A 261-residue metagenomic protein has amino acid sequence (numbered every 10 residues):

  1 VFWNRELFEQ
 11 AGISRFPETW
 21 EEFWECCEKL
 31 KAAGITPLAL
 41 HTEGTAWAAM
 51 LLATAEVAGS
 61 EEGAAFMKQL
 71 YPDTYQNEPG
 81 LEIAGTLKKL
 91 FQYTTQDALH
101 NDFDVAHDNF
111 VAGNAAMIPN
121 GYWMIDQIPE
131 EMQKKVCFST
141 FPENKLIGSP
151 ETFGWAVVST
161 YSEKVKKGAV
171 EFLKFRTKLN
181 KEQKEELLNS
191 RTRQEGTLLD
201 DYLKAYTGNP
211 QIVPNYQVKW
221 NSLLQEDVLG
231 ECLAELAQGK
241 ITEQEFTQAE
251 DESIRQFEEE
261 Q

Functional and structural regions predicted by a protein language model:
V1-F16, W24, T42-K68, S149-V158 (+1 more regions): Periplasmic solute-binding protein
Q10-A11, Q92, N120, P129-N189 (+2 more regions): Extracytoplasmic/periplasmic substrate-recognition and gating elements
E18-E25, D97-A112: Short helix-initiation/N-cap motifs at beta->coil->alpha
T19, P79-T86, E163-R176, E245-F246: Short amphipathic alpha-helical coupling segments at ligand-binding clamshell hinges and other catalytic/signaling
C26-L30, Q69-L99: Glycine-centered hinge/linker elements that transmit conformational signals in sensory and ligand-binding systems
A33-P37, A112-G121, K134: Alpha-to-beta junction loops
A58-E82, E130-E131, T140-I147: Short, solvent-exposed loop/beta-turn-alpha elements that line the ligand-binding surface or hinge of extracytoplasmic
K134-S139, Q183-A237, E259-E260: Long, aromatic- and glycine/proline-rich binding clefts that accommodate carbohydrate-like moieties
